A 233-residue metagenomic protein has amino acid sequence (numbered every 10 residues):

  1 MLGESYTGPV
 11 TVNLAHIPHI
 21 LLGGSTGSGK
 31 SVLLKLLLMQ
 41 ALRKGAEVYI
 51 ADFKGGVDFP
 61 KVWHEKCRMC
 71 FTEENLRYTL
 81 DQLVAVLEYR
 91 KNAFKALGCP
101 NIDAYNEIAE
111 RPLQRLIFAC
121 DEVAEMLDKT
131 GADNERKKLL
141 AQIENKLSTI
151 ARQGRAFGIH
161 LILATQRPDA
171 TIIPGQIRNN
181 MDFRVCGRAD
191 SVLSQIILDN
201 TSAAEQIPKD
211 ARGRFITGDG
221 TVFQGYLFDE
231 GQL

Functional and structural regions predicted by a protein language model:
M1-C99, L113-P208, T217, Y226 (+1 more regions): P-loop NTPase catalytic phosphate-binding loop
L97-I108: Short, highly charged C-terminal tails/helix-capping segments
